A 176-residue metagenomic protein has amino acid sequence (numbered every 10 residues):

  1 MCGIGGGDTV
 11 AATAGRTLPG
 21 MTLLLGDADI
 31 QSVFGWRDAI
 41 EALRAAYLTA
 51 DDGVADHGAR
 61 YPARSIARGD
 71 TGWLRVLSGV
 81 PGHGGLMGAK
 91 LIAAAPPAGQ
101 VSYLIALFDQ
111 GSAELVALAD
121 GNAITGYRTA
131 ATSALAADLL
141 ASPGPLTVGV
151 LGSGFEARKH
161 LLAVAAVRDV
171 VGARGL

Functional and structural regions predicted by a protein language model:
C2-G6, V10-G126, A134, A141-G144: N-terminal ligand-binding/catalytic initiation module
T22-L25, A165-D169: Acidic/polar active-site rim loop that often engages polyanionic ligands
D29-I30, D120-I124, V150, V170-L176: Flexible, glycine/proline-enriched loop segments at strand-loop-helix junctions that form or flank small-ligand binding
S133, A141-V167, A173-L176: Glycine-rich adenosine-cofactor-binding loop
